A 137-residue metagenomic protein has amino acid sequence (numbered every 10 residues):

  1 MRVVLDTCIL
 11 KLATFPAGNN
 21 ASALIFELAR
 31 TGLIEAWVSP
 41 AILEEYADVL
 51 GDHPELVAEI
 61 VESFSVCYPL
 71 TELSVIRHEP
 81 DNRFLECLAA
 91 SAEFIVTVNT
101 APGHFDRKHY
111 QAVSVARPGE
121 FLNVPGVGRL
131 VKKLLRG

Functional and structural regions predicted by a protein language model:
V4-L5, F15-A17, A21-L50: PIN/NYN-family metal-dependent endoribonuclease catalytic core
T7, P40, V98-T100: Short secondary-structure boundary segments
K11-L12: Conserved N-terminal substructure of TIR/SEFIR domains
P40, L70, R117-G119: Residues at the C-termini of beta-strands that transition into short coil/loop
L43-A58, G126-R136: Extended, non-globular alpha-helical segments
S65-K108: Active-site neighborhoods of divalent-metal-dependent phosphate/nucleic-acid chemistry enzymes
H78, N82, A101-G137: Acidic, PIN/NYN-like endoribonuclease modules and their adjacent C-terminal/linker elements
